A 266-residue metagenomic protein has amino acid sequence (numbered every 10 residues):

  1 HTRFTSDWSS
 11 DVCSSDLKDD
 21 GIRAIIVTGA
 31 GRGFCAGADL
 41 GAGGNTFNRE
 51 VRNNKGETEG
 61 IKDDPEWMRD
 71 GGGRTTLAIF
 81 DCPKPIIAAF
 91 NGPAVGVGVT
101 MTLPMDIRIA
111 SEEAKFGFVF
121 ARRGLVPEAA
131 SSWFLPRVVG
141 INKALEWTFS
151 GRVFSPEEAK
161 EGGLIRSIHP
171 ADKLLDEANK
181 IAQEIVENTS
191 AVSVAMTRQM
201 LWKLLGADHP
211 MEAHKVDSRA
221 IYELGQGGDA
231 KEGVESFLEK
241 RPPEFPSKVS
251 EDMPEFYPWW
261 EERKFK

Functional and structural regions predicted by a protein language model:
H1-V12: Single conserved hydrophobic/aromatic residue that forms the stacking wall/gate of nucleotide- or nucleobase-binding
S10-R23, T46: A short, well-ordered alpha-helical element
S15, I109-A114, I165-K215, Y222-G228 (+1 more regions): C-terminal long alpha-helix characteristic of the crotonase
G21, G29-A78, A94, G124 (+1 more regions): Glycine- (often His-adjacent) and acidic-residue-rich active-site loop that binds/positions the CoA thioester
I25-V27, I87: Conserved hydrophobic packing residues within short motifs/helices of P-loop NTPase cores of ABC-family ATPases
L77-V192, G227: Crotonase-fold acyl-CoA enzyme core
